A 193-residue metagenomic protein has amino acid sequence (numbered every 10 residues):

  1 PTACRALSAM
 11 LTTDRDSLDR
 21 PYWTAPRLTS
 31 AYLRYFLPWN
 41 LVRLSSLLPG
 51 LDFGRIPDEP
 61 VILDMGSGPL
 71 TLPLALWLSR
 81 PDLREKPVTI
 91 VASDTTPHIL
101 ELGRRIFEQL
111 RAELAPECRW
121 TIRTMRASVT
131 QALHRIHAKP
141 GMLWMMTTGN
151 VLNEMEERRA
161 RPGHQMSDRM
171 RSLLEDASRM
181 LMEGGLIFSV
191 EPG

Functional and structural regions predicted by a protein language model:
L18-G50: Class I SAM-dependent methyltransferase Rossmann-like catalytic core, especially the SAM/SAH-binding loop
E59-G68: Conserved class I S-adenosyl-L-methionine
P69-E85: Conserved SAM-binding loop of SAM-dependent methyltransferases across substrates and taxa, primarily the Class I
T96: Conserved SAM/SAH-binding beta-strand->alpha-helix loop
L102-A138: S-adenosyl-L-methionine
L143-S167: A short SAM/SAH-binding and catalytic strip from SAM-dependent methyltransferases
Q165-E183: A short glycine-rich, Lys/Arg-flanked "PGG" loop and its adjoining helix->strand segment in the class I
E183-E191: Conserved beta-strand signature within the Rossmann-like core of class I S-adenosyl-L-methionine
